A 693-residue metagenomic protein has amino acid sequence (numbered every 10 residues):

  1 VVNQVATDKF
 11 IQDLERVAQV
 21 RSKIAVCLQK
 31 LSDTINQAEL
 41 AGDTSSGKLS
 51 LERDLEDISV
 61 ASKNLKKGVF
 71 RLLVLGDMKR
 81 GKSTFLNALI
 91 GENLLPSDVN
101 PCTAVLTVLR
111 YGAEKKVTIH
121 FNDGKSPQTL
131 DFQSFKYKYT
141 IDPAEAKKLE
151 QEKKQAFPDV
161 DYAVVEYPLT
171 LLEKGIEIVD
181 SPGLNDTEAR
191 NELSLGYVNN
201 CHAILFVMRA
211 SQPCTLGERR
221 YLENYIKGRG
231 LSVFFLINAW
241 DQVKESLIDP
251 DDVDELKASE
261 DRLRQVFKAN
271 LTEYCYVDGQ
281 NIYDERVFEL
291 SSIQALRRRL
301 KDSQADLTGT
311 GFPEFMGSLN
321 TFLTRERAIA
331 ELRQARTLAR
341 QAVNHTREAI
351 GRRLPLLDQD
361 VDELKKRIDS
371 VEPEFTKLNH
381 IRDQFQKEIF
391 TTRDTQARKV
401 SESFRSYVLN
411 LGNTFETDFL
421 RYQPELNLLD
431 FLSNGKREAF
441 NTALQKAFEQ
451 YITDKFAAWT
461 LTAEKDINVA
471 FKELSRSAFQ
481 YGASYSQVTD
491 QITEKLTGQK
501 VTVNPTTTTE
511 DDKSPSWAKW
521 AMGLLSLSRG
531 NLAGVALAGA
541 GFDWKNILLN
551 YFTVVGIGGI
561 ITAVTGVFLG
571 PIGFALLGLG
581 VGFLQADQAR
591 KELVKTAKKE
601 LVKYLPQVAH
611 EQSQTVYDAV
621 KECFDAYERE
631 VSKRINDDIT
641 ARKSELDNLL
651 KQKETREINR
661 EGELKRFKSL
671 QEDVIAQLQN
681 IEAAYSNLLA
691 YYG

Functional and structural regions predicted by a protein language model:
V1-K79, E92-V164, G228, K455-T497 (+8 more regions): N-terminal low-complexity/disordered regulatory or targeting extensions
N36, S59, K63-I329, G566-G578 (+3 more regions): Globular "head" domains of long coiled-coil molecular machines
S50, D284-A295, Q341-E348: Core structural elements
V253-D254, F288, R297-K301, A397-R398 (+3 more regions): Intracellular, membrane-proximal regulatory regions of polytopic membrane proteins
R298-L307, F322-E363, K377, I381-E388 (+1 more regions): C-terminal helical "lid" subdomain and adjoining coupling/linker elements of P-loop NTPases
I350-V371, F375-L378, R382-F385, I389 (+4 more regions): Alpha-helical heptad-repeat coiled-coil segments that mediate oligomerization/polymerization in large
D369-F624: A non-catalytic, extended alpha-helical scaffold characteristic of dynamin-superfamily P-loop GTPases
D511-G539, D543-W544, L548-T553, E645-G693: C-terminal modules of long, charged coiled-coil scaffolds in eukaryotic assembly complexes
